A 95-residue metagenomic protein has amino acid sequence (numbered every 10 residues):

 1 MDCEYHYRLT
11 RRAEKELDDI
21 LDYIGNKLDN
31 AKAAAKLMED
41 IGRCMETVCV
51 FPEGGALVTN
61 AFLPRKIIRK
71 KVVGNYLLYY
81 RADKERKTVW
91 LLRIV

Functional and structural regions predicted by a protein language model:
M1-R65: Basic, Lys/Arg-enriched alpha-helical interface segments
L28, V73-V95: Enriched for short, Lys/Arg-rich terminal
K66-I67, Y76: Residue-level marker for the onset of beta-strands and adjacent loop->beta junctions in well-ordered domains
